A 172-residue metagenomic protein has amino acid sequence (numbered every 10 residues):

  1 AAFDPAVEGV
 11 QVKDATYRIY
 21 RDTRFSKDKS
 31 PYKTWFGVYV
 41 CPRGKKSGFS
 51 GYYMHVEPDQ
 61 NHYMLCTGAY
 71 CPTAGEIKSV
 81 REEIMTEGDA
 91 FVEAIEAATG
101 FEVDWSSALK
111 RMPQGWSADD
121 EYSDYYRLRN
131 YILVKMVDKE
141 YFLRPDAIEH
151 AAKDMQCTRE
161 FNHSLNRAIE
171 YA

Functional and structural regions predicted by a protein language model:
A1, D104-A172: Long, solvent-exposed, polar/charged low-complexity segments
A1-D28: Gly/Pro-rich turn-and-neighbor structural signature
A2-P5, T86, A90, A97 (+1 more regions): A structural signal for alpha-helix termini and helix-coil/disorder junctions
V10, T23-P31, K139-F142, E149: N-terminal low-complexity, intrinsically disordered segments
T16, W35, N130: A residue-level signal for beta-strand positions that form part of recognition/binding surfaces within mature
D22-M85: Aromatic- and glycine-enriched beta-alpha-beta binding-site module
M64-Q114: A contiguous pocket-lining binding segment that forms or flanks enzyme active sites
